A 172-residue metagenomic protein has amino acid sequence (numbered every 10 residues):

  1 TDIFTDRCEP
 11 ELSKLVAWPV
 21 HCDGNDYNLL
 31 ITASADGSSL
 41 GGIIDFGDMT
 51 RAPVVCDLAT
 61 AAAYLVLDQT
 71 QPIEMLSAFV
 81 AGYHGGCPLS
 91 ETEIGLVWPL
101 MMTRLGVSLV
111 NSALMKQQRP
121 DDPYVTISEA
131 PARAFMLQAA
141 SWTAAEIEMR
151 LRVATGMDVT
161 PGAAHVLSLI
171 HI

Functional and structural regions predicted by a protein language model:
T1-C22, T32-A35: An alpha-helical support segment within catalytic cores of ATP-dependent transferases
N25: Canonical protein kinase catalytic loop motif
D45-D48: Activation of the activation-loop gatekeeper triad in protein kinase-fold domains
V54-P88, M102-P120: Active-site activation/catalytic loop segments of kinase-like enzymes and analogous catalytic loops in related
E91-M101: All-alpha amphipathic helical-bundle segments outside canonical DNA-binding/catalytic cores that form hydrophobic
S108-L169: ATP/Mg2+ or Mg2+-diphosphate-binding catalytic cores that bind nucleotide phosphates or diphosphates via glycine-rich
